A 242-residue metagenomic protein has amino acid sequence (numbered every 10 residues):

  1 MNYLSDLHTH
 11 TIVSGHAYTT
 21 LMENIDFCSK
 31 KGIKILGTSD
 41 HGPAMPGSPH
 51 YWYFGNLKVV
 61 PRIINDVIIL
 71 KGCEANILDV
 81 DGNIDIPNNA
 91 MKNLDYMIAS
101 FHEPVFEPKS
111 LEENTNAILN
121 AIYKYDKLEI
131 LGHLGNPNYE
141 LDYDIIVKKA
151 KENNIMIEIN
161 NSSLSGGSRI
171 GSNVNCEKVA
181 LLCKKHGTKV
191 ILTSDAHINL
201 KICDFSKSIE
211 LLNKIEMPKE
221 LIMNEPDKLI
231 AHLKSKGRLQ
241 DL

Functional and structural regions predicted by a protein language model:
M1-G15: Replace "His-x-His-based motif
N2, G42, G47-I159, N213-I222 (+1 more regions): Extended substrate/RNA-proximal surfaces in nucleic-acid metabolism proteins
H8-I12, H41, H133, H197: Histidine-centered divalent metal-coordination motifs
G15-T19, S48-H50, E140-V147, G167-L182 (+2 more regions): Histidine/acidic-residue-rich catalytic or RNA/ligand-binding cores of hydrolases and nuclease-related proteins
M22-L36, V59-R62: Alpha-helical scaffold segments that flank or form the walls of functional sites
L36-G42: Short, conserved active-site loops that position catalytic residues or coordinate cofactors/metal ions across diverse
H41, T188-I202: Short acidic/histidine-rich active-site segments
M156-S168: His/Asp/Glu-enriched short active-site or ligand-binding loop at hydrolase and phosphoryl-transfer sites
